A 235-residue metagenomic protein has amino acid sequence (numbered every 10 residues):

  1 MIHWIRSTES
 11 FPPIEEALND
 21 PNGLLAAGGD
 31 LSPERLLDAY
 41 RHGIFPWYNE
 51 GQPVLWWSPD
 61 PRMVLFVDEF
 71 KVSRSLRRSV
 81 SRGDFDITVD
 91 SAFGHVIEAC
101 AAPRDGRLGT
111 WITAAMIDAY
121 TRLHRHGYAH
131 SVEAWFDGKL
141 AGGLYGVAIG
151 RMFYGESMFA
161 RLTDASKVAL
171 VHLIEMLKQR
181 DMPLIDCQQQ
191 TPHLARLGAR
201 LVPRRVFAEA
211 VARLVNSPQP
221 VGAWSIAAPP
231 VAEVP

Functional and structural regions predicted by a protein language model:
M1-P235: N-acyltransferase acceptor-side catalytic subdomain
